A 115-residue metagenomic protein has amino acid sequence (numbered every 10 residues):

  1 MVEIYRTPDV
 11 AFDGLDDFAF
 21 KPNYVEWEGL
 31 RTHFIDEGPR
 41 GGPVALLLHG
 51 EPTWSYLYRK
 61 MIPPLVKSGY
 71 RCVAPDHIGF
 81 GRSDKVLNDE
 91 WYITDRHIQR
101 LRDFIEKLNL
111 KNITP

Functional and structural regions predicted by a protein language model:
M1-Y24: An N-terminal hydrophobic leader/cap segment in hydrolases
Y5, Y24-W27, W54, W91: A residue-identity detector for tryptophan
Y5-P8, F18, Y58, T94 (+1 more regions): A structural signal for well-ordered alpha-helical scaffolds and beta->alpha junctions
T7-V10, L15, F34, H49-E51 (+1 more regions): N-terminal Rossmann-like NAD(P)+-binding domain of SDR-like oxidoreductases, especially those catalyzing
L15-D17, W27-E28, I35, K67 (+1 more regions): Active-site loop/oxyanion-hole signature of alpha/beta-hydrolase fold enzymes
N23-V25, P43, I113: Generic beta-strand hydrophobic packing signal
L30, I35-D84: Conserved HGGG/HGGXW glycine-rich cap/lid loop of the alpha/beta-hydrolase fold
